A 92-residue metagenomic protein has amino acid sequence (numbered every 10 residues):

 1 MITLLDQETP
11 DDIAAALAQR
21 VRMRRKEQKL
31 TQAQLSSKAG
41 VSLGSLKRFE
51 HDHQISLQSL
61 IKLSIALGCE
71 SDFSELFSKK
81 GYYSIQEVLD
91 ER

Functional and structural regions predicted by a protein language model:
I2-E27, L76: A short, Lys/Arg-rich alpha-helix, primarily the initiator
T3, S74-R92: Short, charged recognition helix plus adjacent turn of helix-turn-helix-like nucleic-acid-binding domains
V21, Q32, L43, L57-L60: Helix-turn-helix DNA-binding elements, focusing on the entry/boundary residues of the two helices that contact DNA
K26, S37, I65: Alpha-helical residues within the helix-turn-helix
K29-K47: Short alpha-helical DNA-recognition segment
D52-I65: Short, basic-rich loop-to-helix N-cap that marks the start of a DNA-contacting helix
